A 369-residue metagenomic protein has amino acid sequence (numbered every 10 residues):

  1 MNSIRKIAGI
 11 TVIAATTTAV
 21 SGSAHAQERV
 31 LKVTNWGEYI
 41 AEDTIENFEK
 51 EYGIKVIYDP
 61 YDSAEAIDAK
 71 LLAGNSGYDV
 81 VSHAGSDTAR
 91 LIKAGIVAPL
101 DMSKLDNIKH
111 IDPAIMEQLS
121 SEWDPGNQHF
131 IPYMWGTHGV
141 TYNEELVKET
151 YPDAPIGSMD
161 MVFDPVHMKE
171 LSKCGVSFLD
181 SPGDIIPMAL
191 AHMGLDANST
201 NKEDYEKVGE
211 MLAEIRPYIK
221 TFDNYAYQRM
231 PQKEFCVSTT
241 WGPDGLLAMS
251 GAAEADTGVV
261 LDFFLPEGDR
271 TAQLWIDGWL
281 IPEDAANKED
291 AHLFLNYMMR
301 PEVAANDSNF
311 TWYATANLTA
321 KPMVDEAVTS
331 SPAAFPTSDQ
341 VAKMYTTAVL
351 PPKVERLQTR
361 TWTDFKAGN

Functional and structural regions predicted by a protein language model:
M1-I10: Bacterial N-terminal signal peptides that target proteins for export
V20-A26: Sec/Tat signal peptide C-region and signal peptidase I cleavage site
Q27-L91: Early extracytoplasmic/lumenal segment of secretory-pathway proteins
A89-W135, D160-F163: Hinge/lid segment of periplasmic solute-binding proteins
A98-H110, D160, A255-Q273, P282-D284: Short beta-strand->loop
C174-A189, M193-F264: Ligand-binding pocket segment of bilobal, Venus flytrap-like solute-binding proteins
D277-K343: Mature extracytoplasmic/periplasmic domains
S338-N369: Conserved C-terminal helix/tail region of periplasmic/extracytoplasmic solute-binding proteins
